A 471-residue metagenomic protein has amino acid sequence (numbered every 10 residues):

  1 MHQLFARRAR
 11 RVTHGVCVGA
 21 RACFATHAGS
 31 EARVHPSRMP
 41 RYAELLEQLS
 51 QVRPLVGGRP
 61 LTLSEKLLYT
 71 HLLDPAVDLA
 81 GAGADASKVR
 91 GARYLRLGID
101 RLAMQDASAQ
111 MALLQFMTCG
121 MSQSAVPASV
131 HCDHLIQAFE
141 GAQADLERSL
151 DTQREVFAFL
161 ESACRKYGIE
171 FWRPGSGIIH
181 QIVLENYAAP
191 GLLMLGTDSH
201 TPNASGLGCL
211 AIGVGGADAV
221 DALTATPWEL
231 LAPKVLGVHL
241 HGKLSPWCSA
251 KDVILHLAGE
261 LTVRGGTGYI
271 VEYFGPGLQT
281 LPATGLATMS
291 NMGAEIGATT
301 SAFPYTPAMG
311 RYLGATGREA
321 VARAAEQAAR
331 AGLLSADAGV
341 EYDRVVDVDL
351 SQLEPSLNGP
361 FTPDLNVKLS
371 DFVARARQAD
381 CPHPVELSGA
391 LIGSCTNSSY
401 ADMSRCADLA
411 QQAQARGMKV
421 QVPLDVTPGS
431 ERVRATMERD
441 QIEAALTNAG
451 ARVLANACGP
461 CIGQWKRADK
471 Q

Functional and structural regions predicted by a protein language model:
M1-A32: N-terminal mitochondrial targeting presequence
A25-Q471: Fe-S-dependent hydro-lyases/dehydratases of central metabolism
